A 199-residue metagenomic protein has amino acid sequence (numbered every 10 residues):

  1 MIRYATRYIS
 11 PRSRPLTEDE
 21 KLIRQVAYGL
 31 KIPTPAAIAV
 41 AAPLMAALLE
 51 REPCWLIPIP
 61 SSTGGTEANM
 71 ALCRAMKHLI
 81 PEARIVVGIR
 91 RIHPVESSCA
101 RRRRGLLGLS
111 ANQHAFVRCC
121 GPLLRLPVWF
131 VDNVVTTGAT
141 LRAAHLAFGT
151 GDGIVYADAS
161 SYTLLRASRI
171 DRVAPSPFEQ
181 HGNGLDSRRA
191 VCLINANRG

Functional and structural regions predicted by a protein language model:
M1-W55, S62, R90-L126, A159: Active-site-facing substrate-recognition patch
E50-C54, I80-R84, L124-L126, A147-D152: Short glycine/proline-enriched coil/turn segments at helix->beta-strand junctions
I57, C73: Residue-level signal for inorganic ion chemistry
P60-N69: Glycine-rich phosphate-binding loops at beta-strand->alpha-helix junctions
A68-L72, T140: Residues at alpha-helix caps and immediate loop-helix transition turns in enzyme cores, especially N- and C-cap
R74, I80-H93, S98: Long, charge-dense
S98-G199: PRPP/pyrophosphate-binding module of the type I phosphoribosyltransferase fold
